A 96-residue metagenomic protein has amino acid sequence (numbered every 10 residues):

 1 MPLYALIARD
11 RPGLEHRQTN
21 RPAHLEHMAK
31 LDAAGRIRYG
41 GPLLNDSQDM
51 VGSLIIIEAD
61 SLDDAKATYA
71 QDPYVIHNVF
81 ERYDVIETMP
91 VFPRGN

Functional and structural regions predicted by a protein language model:
M1-N96: Conserved, structured core segments of small domains
